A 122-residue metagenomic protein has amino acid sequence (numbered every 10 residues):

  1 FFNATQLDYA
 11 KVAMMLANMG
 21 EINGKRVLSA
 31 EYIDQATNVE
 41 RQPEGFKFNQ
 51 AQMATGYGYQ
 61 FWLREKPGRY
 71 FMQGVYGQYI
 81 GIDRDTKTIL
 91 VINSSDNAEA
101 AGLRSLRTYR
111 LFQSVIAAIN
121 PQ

Functional and structural regions predicted by a protein language model:
F1-E21, Q78-S94: Active-site-proximal alpha-helical segments within enzyme catalytic domains
T5-Y9, L28-Y32, T108-L111, V115: Stable alpha-helical elements in mature extracytoplasmic
A10-A17, I33-T37, Y59-W62, I116: Non-transmembrane alpha-helical segments in soluble domains of secreted/periplasmic/extracellular proteins
M19-G20, E40, I119: A general structural signal marking secondary-structure boundaries and capping sites
G20-L28, A101: Structural helix-adjacent loops and short alpha-helical linkers that scaffold large soluble proteins
D34-I89: Active-site Gly/Thr loop motif
R69-Q122: Structured C-terminal helix/loop/strand segments within mature extracytoplasmic catalytic/sensor domains
